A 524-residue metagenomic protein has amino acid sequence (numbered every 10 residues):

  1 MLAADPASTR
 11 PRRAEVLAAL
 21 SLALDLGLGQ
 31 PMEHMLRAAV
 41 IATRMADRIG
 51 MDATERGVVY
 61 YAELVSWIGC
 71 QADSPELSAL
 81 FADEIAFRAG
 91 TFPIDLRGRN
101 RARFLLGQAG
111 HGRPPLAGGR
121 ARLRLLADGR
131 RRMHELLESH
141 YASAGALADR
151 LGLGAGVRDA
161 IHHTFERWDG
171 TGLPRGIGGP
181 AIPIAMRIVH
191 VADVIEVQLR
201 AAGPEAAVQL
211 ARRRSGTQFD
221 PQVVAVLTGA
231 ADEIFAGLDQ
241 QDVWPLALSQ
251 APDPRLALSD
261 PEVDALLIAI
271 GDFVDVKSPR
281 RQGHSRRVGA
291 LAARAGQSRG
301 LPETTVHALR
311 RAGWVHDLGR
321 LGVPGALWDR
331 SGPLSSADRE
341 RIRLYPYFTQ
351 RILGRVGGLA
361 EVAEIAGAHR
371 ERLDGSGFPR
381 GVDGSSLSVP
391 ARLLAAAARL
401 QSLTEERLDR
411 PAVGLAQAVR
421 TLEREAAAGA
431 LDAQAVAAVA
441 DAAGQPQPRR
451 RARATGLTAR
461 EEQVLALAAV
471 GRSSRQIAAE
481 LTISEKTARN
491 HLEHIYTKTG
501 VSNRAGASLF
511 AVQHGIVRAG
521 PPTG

Functional and structural regions predicted by a protein language model:
A4-A454: Metal-dependent catalytic cores of enzymes that make or break cyclic nucleotides and related phosphoester linkages
Y61, R311, A479, T497 (+1 more regions): Alpha-helical residues within the helix-turn-helix
A160, V191, I365, E461-V464 (+2 more regions): Short alpha-helical "packing" element that flanks the helix-turn-helix/winged-helix DNA-binding module
Q209, A225-V226, R420, A466 (+3 more regions): DNA-binding alpha-helical recognition surfaces that contact promoter or target DNA
G444-Q463, G520-T523: Regulatory hinge/linker segments at domain boundaries that couple sensory/effector modules to output domains
A468-R472, A511: Short helix-to-turn junction characteristic of helix-turn-helix DNA-binding domains, especially the helix
G471-G506: Recognition helix of helix-turn-helix DNA-binding domains
Y496-G524: Basic, Lys/Arg-enriched C-terminal extension of HTH/homeodomain DNA-binding domains
